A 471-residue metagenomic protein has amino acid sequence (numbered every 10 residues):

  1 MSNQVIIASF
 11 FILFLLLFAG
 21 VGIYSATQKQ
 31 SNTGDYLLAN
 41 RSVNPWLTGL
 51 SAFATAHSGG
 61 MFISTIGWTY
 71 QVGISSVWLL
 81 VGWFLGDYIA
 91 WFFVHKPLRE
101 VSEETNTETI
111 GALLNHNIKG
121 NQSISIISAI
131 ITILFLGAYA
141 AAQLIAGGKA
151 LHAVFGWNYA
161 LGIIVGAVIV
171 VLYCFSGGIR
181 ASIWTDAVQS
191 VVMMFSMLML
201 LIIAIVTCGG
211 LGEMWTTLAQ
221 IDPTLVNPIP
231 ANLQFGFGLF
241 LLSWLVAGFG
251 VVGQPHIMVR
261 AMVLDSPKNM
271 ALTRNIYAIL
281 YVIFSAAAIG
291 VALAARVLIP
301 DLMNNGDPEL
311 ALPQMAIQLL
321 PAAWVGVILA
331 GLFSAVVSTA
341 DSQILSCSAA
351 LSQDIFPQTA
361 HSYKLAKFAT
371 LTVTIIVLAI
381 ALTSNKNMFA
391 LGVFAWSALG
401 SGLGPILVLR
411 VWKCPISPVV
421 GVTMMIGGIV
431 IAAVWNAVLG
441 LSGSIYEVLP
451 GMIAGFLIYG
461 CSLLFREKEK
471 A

Functional and structural regions predicted by a protein language model:
M1-A471: Membrane-embedded helix-loop-helix hairpins and adjacent transmembrane boundary segments in multi-pass transporters
